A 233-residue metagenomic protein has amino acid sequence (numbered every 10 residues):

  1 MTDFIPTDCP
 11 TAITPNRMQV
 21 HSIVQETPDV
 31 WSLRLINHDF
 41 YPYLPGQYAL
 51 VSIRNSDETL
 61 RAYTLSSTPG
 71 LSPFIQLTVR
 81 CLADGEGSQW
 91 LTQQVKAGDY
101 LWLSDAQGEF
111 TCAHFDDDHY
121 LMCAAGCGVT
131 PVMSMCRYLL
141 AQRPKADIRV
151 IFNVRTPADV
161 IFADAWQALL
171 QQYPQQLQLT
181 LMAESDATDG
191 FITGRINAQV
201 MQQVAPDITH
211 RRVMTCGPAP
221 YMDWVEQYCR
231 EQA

Functional and structural regions predicted by a protein language model:
D3-Y100, D118, V154-T156, E184-S185: Ferredoxin-reductase
T11, Q89-A233: FNR/FR-type flavoprotein reductase catalytic core
